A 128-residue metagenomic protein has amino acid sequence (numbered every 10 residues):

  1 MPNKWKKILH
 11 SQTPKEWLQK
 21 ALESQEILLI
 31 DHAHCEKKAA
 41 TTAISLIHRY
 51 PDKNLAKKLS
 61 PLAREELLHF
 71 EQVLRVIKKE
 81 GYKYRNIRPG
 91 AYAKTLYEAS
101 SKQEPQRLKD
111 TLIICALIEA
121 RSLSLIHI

Functional and structural regions predicted by a protein language model:
M1-E23, K37-T42, A93-L96: Short alpha-helical hairpin
P14-I30, A91-A116: Acidic/His metal-coordination segments adjacent to aromatic residues that form catalytic metal sites in metalloenzymes
A21-R64: Long, hydrophobic/aromatic N-terminal blocks
A43-I47, L74-I77, G81, A99-S101: Membrane-helix exit/interface motif
K57-G90: Conserved alpha-helical segments that form or flank metal/cofactor-binding pockets of metalloenzymes
I126-I128: Conserved small/polar residues in nucleotide/adenosyl-binding loops
